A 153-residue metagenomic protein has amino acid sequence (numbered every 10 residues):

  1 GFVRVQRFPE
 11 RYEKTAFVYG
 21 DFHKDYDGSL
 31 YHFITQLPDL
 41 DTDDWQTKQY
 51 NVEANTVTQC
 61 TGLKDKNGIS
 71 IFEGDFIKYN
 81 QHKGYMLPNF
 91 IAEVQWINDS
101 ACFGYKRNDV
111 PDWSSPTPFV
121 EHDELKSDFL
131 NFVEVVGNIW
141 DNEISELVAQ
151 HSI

Functional and structural regions predicted by a protein language model:
G1-I153: Secondary-structure transition motif
